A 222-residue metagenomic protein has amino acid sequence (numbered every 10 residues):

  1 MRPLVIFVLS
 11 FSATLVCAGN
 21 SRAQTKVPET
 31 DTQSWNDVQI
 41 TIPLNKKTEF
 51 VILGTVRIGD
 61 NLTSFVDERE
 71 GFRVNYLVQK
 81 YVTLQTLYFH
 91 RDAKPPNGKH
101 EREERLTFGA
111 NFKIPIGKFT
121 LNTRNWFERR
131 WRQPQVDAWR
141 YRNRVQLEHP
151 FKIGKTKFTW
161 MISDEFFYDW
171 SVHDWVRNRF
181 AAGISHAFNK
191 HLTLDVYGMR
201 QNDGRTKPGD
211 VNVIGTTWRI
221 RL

Functional and structural regions predicted by a protein language model:
M1-V27, L222: Cleavable N-terminal export/targeting peptides
N20-S64: Short glycine/proline- and aromatic-enriched beta-strand/turn motifs that initiate or cap beta-hairpins
T25-Q33, I58-D67, P96-E101, W131-W139 (+2 more regions): Solvent-exposed loop/turn segments connecting transmembrane beta-strands in outer-membrane beta-barrel proteins
I42, Y76, F112-I114, H149-F151 (+2 more regions): Residue-level signature of outer-membrane beta-barrel architecture
K46-I52, K80-T86, G117-L121, I153-F158 (+1 more regions): Repeated loop/turn-to-beta-strand initiation elements of outer-membrane beta-barrel proteins
G54-D60, Y88-K94, I114-I116, F127-W131 (+3 more regions): Transmembrane beta-strands of outer-membrane beta-barrel pores
R73-Q133, A138-E148: Gram-negative (and chloroplast) outer-membrane scaffold detector with strong preference for beta-barrel transmembrane
T107-A110, V211-L222: Outer-membrane beta-barrel "beta-signal"
